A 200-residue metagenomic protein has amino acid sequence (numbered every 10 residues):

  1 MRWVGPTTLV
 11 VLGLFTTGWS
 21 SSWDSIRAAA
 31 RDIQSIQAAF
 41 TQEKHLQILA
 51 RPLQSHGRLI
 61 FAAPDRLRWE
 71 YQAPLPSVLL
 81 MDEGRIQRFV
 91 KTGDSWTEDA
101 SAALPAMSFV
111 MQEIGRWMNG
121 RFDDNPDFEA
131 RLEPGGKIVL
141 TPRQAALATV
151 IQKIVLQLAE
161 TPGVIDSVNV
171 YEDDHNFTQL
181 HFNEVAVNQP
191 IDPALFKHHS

Functional and structural regions predicted by a protein language model:
M1-T8: Bacterial N-terminal signal peptides that target proteins for export
V11-S22: Bacterial Sec-dependent signal peptides at the C-terminal "C-region" and cleavage site
S21-L46, A50-P52, V90-A145, H199: Flexible, processing/modification-adjacent segments and terminal tails in exported/periplasmic/extracellular proteins
F40, L67-Y71, I86-F89, V139-L140 (+1 more regions): Short hydrophobic/aromatic-rich beta-strand segments that constitute the beta-sheet cores of beta-sandwich/beta-barrel
Q47-R51, V78, A146-T149, D174: Short glycine/serine/proline-enriched coil/turn segments at secondary-structure junctions
Q54-H56, P74-L75, D82, T149-K153 (+1 more regions): Short, surface-exposed coil-to-beta transition loops
R58-V110, T178: An acidic-aromatic
F122-S200: Gly/Pro-enriched, hydrophobic low-complexity segments that function as extracytoplasmic propeptides/linkers
